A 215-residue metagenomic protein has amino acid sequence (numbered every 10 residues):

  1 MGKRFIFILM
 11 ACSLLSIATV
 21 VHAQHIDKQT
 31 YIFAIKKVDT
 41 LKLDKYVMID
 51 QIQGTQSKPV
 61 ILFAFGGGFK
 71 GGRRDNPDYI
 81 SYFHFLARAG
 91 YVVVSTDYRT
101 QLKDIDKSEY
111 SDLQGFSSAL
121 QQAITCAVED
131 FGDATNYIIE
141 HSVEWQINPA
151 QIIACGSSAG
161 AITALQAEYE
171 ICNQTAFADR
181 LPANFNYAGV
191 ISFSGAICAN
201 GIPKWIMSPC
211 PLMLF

Functional and structural regions predicted by a protein language model:
M1-I26: Bacterial Sec-dependent N-terminal signal peptides
A23-Q56: N-terminal cap/lid segment of alpha/beta-hydrolase-fold proteins
Q56-G68, M213: Short beta-strand element of the alpha/beta-hydrolase
G68-G71, V93, Y137: Serine-hydrolase catalytic-loop signature spanning alpha/beta hydrolases and amidase-signature enzymes
R74-T96, K103: Short amphipathic alpha-helix adjacent to the substrate-entry channel of hydrolases
L113-E144: Alpha/beta-hydrolase active-site loop
D133-S208: Primarily recognizes the serine-hydrolase "nucleophile elbow" in alpha/beta-hydrolase and SGNH/GDSL folds
P209-F215: Catalytic His-Asp charge-relay segment
